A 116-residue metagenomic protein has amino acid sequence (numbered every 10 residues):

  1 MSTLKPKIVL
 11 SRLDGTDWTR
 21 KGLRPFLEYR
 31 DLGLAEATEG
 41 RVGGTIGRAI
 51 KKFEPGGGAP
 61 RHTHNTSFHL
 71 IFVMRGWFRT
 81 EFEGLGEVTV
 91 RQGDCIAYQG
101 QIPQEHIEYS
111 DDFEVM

Functional and structural regions predicted by a protein language model:
M1-D14, I107-M116: Double-stranded beta-helix
D17-R61, S67: A short glycine-rich, His/Asp/Glu-containing loop-to-beta-strand
G44-T45, C95-A97, S110-M116: A short hydrophobic beta-strand segment most commonly corresponding to one strand of the jelly-roll/cupin
I46, F82-G84, E108: Residue-level recognition of conserved beta-strand positions in structured domain cores
G58-A59, H64-G84: Glycine- and acidic-residue-biased ligand/ion/polar-headgroup-sensing regions
G84-Q101: Short acidic-glycine-tyrosine-enriched beta hairpin
Q101-I102, I107: Short, surface-exposed secondary-structure boundary micro-motifs
